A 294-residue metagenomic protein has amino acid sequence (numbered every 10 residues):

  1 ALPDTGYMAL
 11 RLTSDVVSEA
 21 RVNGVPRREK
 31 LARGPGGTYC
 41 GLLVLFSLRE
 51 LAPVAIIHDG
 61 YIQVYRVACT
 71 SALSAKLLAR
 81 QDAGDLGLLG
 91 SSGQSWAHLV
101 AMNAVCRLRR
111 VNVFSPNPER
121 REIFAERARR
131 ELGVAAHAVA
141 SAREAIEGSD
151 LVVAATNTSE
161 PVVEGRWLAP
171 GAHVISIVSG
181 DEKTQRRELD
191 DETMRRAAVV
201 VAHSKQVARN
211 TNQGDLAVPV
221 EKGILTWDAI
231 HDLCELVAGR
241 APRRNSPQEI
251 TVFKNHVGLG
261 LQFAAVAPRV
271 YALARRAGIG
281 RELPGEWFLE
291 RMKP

Functional and structural regions predicted by a protein language model:
A1-V64, T70-A72, D82, E188 (+3 more regions): N-terminal ligand-binding/catalytic initiation module
R66-G87, G93-V105: Short internal alpha-helix immediately C-terminal to a glycine-rich phosphate-binding loop in Rossmann-like
A104-L132: NAD(P)-binding Rossmann-fold cofactor-contacting core
A136-E144: Short acidic-hydrophobic, aromatic-tinged amphipathic segments that line or gate anion-handling sites
E144, T158-H173: Rossmann-fold NAD(P) dinucleotide-binding segment
G148-S149, A197: An anion/phosphate-binding loop that grips the pyrophosphate of nucleotide cofactors and donors
P170, I177-P242: Rossmann-fold NAD(P)-binding glycine/threonine-rich loop
L233-P294: Glycine-rich phosphate/adenylate-binding loop
